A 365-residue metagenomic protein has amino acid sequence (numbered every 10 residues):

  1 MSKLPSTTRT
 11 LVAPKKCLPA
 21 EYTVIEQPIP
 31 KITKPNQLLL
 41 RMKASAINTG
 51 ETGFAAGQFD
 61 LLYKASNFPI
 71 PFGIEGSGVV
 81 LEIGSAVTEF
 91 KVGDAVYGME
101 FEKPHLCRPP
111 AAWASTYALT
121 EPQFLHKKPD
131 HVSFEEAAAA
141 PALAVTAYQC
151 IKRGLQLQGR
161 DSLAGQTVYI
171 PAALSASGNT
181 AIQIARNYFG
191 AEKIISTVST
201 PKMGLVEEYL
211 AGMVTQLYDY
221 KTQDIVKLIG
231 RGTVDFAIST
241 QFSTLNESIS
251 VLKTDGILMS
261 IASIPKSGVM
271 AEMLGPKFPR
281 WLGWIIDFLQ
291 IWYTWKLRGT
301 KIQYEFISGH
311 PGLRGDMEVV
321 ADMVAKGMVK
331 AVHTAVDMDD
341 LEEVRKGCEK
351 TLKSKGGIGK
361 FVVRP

Functional and structural regions predicted by a protein language model:
M1-E26, I32, A271-P276, R364-P365: Eukaryotic N-terminal low-complexity, Ser/Thr- and Lys/Arg-rich leader segments that predominantly function as
P28-I47, F59-H105: Glycine-rich beta-strand-centered segment in the early N-terminal region that forms part of a ligand/cofactor-binding
I74, M99-A172: NAD(P)H dinucleotide-binding glycine-rich loop of Rossmann-like/cofactor-binding domains, especially the beta1-alpha1
A138-T222, F242: Mid-domain Rossmann-like dinucleotide-binding core that forms the NAD(H)/NADP(H) cofactor-binding site
T222-G232: Short amphipathic alpha-helix with an adjacent loop that forms part of the alpha/beta core around
T244-V329: Glycine-rich phosphate-binding loop and adjacent beta-alpha segment of Rossmann(oid) nucleotide-cofactor-binding
S308-P365: C-terminal hydrophobic helical "lid"/dimerization subdomain of Rossmann-like NAD(P)H-dependent oxidoreductases
